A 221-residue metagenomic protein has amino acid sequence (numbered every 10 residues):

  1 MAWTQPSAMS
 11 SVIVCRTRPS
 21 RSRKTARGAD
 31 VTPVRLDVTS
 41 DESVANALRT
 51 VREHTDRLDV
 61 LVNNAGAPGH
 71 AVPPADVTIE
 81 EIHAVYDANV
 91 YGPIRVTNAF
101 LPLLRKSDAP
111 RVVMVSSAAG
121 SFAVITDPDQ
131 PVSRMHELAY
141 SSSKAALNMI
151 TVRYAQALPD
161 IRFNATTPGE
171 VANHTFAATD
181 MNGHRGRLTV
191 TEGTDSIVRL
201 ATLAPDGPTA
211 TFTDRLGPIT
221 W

Functional and structural regions predicted by a protein language model:
M1-S10, T17: Canonical Rossmann dinucleotide-binding motif of NAD(H)/NADP(H)-dependent dehydrogenases/reductases, specifically
G28-D30, T50-N63, G69-H70, D206: A glycine-rich helix->loop->beta "capping" turn within Rossmann-like NAD(P)(H)-dependent oxidoreductase domains
R35-N46, I79: The beta1-alpha1 cofactor-binding region of Rossmann-like NAD(H)/NADP(H)-dependent oxidoreductases
L48, T97, T151, T194-I197: Short-chain dehydrogenase/reductase
V62, V96-F100, L104, I150-T151: Hydrophobic positions on the long internal alpha-helix of Rossmann-like NAD(P)-dependent oxidoreductase domains
A67, A71, A75-Y86, R105-P159 (+1 more regions): Catalytic loop of short-chain dehydrogenase/reductase
A145-N148, Q156, D160-I161, A165 (+2 more regions): C-terminal helical subdomain
